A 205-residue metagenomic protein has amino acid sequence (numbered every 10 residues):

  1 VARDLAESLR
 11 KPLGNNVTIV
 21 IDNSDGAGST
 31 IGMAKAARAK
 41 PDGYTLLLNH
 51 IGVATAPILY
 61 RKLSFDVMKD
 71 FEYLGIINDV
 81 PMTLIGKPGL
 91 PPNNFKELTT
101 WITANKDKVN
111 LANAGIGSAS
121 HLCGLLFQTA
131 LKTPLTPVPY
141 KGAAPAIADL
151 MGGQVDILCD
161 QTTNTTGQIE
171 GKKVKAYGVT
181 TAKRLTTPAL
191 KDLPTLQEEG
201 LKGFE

Functional and structural regions predicted by a protein language model:
V1-D4, G26-G28, A112-A119: Extracytoplasmic "Venus flytrap"
L9-N15, I19, K35-T45, I58-P145 (+1 more regions): Hinge/capping helix and adjacent helix->loop/strand transition within the periplasmic-binding protein
T18-A34: Early extracytoplasmic/lumenal segment of secretory-pathway proteins
D22-S24, N49, A114, V138-Y140 (+2 more regions): Conserved beta-strand termini and adjacent loop/short-helix elements that scaffold enzyme active sites in alpha/beta
T30-D42, L125-L126, A130, A144-V155 (+1 more regions): Short helices/loops that flank or line small-molecule/ion binding pockets
G43-N49, N110, D156-D160, K175-G178: Paired acidic/hydrophobic, glycine-rich loop segments that form the ligand-binding mouth/hinge of periplasmic-binding
L48-V53, A143, D160-T165, T180-K183: Beta->alpha turn/N-cap motifs
D79, N93, T165-E205: C-terminal lobe and pocket-closing loops of periplasmic/extracytoplasmic Venus-flytrap solute-binding proteins
